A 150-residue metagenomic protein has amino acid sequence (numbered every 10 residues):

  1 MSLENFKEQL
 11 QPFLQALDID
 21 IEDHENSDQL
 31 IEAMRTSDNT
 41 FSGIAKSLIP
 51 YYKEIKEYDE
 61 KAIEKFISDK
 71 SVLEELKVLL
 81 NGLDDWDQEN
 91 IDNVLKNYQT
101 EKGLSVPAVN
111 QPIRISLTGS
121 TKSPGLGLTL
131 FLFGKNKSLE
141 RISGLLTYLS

Functional and structural regions predicted by a protein language model:
M1-N5, T121-P124: Short amphipathic alpha-helical segments with coiled-coil-like heptad repeat character
S2-K102: Small-residue-rich helix-loop
L14-D23, E140-S150: Short, intrinsically disordered, low-complexity segments enriched in Ser/Thr and Pro
Q88-L149: Charged substrate- and nucleic-acid-binding regions of tRNA-handling and nucleotidyl-transfer enzymes, centered on
